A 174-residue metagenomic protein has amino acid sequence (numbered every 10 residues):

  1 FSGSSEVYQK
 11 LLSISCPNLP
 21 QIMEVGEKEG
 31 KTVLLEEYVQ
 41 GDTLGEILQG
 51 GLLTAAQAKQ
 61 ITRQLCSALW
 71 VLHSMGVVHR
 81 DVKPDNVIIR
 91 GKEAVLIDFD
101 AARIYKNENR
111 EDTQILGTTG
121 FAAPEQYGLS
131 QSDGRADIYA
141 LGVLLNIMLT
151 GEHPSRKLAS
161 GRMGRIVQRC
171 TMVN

Functional and structural regions predicted by a protein language model:
V25: Activation-segment/catalytic-loop signature of the eukaryotic protein kinase fold
E29-T43, I47: Conserved short submotifs of the Hanks-type protein kinase catalytic core that shape the nucleotide-binding pocket
I61-T62: Activation segment signature within eukaryotic-like protein kinase domains
H73-I89: Catalytic-loop of the protein kinase fold
E111-E125: Conserved activation segment of eukaryotic-like protein kinases, specifically the C-terminal portion of the activation
D137: Conserved catalytic-loop aspartate of Hanks-type protein kinases
A140-T150: Short, conserved alpha-helix in the C-lobe of eukaryotic-like protein kinase catalytic domains
